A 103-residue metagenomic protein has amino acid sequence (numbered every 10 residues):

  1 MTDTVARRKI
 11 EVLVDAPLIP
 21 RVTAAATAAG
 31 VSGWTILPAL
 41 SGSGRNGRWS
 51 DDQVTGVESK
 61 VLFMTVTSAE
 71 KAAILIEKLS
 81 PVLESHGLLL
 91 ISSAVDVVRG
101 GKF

Functional and structural regions predicted by a protein language model:
M1-F103: Positively charged, small/polar-rich N-terminal and surface patches that mediate targeting and assembly and bind
